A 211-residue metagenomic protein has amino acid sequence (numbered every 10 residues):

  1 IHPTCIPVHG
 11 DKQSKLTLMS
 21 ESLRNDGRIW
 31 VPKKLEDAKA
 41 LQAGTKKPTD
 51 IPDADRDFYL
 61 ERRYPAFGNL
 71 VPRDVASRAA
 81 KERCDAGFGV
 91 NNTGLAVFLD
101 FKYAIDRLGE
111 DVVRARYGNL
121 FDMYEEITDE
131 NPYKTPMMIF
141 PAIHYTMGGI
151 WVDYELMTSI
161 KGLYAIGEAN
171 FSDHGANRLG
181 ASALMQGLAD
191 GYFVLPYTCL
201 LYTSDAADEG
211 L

Functional and structural regions predicted by a protein language model:
I1-E126, Y197: An anion/pyrophosphate-binding glycine-rich loop and adjacent beta-alpha core in soluble alpha-beta enzymes
L16-S20, L108-D111, K134, Y154 (+1 more regions): Alpha-helix capping and helix-loop boundary segments enriched in small/acidic/polar residues
E21-S22, F140-H144: Short loop/turn motifs at secondary-structure junctions and domain boundaries
Y145-Y164: FAD-binding beta-loop-beta segment adjacent to the flavin cofactor pocket
S159-N177: Short FAD-binding loop at a beta-strand-to-alpha-helix junction that anchors the flavin cofactor in diverse
H174-P196: A conserved FAD-binding loop/helix module that cradles the flavin
Y202-A207: Conserved small/polar residues in nucleotide/adenosyl-binding loops
